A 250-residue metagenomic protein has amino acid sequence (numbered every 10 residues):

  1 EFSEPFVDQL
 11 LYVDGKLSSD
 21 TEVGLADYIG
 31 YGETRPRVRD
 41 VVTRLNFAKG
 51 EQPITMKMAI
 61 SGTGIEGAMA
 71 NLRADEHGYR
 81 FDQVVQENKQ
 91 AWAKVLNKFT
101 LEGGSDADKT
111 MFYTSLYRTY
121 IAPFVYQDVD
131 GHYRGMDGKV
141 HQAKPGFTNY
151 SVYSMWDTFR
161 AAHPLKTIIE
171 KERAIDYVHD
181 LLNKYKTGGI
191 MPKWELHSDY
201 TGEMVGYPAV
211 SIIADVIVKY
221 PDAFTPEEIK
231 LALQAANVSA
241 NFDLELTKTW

Functional and structural regions predicted by a protein language model:
E1-Y150: Beta-sandwich/jelly-roll carbohydrate-recognition scaffolds of carbohydrate-active enzymes
S151-W250: Aromatic-rich carbohydrate-recognition surfaces in CAZymes
